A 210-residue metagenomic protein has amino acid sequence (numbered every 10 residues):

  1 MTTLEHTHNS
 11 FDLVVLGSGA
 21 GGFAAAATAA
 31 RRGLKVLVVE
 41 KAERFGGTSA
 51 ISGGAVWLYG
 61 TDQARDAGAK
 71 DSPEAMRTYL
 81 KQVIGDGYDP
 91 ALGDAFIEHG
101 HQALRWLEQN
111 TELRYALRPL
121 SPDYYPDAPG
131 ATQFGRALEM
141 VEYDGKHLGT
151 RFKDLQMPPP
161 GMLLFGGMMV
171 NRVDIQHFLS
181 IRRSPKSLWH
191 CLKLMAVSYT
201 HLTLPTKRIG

Functional and structural regions predicted by a protein language model:
M1-L13, R31: Extreme N-terminal leader/targeting segments of oxidoreductases
L13-L37: N-terminal Rossmann-like FAD-binding beta1-loop-alpha1 element of flavoenzymes
R32-S49: Glycine-rich FAD pyrophosphate-binding loop
L58-A95: Glycine-rich active-site loop/strand segments that organize a redox cofactor
G87-L92, N110-D123: A short alpha-helix-loop-beta-strand transition element characteristic of N-terminal alpha/beta dinucleotide-binding
P119-Y143: Terminal amphipathic helices with adjacent charged low-complexity linkers/tails
T200-T206: Conserved small/polar residues in nucleotide/adenosyl-binding loops
